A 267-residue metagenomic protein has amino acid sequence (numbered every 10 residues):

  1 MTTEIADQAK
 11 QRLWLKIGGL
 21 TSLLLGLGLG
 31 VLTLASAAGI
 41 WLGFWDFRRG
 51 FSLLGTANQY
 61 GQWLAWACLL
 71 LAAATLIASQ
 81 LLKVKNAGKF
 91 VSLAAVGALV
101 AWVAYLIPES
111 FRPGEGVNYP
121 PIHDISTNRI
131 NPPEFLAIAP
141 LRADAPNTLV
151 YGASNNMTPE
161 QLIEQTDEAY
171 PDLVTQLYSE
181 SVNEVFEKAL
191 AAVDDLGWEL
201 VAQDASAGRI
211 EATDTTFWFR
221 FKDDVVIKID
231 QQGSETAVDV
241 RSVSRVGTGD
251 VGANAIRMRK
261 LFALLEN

Functional and structural regions predicted by a protein language model:
M1-A37: Membrane-anchoring hydrophobic segments
G28-Q80: Membrane-embedded alpha-helical segments of integral membrane proteins
K83-P113: Internal/C-terminal transmembrane anchor helices
P108-E187, D194: Membrane-interface segments at or immediately adjacent to transmembrane helices that form the boundary between
D195-Q203: Short secondary-structure junctions
G208-T216: A cross-family detector of function-defining hotspots
F219-T248: Beta-strand/loop substructures that line and gate deep hydrophobic ligand-binding cavities in soluble
G247-N267: A conserved amphipathic terminal alpha-helix motif
